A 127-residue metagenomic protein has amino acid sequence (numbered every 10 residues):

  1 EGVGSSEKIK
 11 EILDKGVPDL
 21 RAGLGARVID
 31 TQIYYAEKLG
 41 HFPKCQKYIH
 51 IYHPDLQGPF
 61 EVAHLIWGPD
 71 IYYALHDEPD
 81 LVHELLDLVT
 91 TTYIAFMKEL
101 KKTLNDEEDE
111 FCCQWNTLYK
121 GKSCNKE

Functional and structural regions predicted by a protein language model:
E1-E11: A contiguous, low-structure linker/loop signature
K10-L20: Internal, well-ordered domain-core segments that constitute the primary functional module of diverse proteins
P18-E127: Active-site loop segments of alpha/beta catalytic cores
